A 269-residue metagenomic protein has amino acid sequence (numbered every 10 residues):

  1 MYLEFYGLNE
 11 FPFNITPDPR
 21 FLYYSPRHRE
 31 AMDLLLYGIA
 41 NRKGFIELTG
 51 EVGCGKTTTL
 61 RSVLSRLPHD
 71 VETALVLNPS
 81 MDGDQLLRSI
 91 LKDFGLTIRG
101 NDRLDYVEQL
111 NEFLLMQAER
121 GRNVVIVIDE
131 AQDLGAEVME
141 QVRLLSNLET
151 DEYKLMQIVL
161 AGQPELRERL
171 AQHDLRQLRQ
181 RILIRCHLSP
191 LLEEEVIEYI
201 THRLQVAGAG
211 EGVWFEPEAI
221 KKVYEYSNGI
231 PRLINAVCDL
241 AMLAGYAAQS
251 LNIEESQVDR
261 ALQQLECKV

Functional and structural regions predicted by a protein language model:
M1-R42: A short, basic N-terminal segment
F11-F13, D70-E72, M81-G100: Conserved NTP-binding/hydrolysis module of P-loop NTPases
N41-S62, P79: Walker A/P-loop nucleotide-binding motif
S62-R66, L166-R181, P190: Short regulatory helix/loop adjacent to the ATP-binding pocket of P-loop NTPases
V76-S80, R169-Q172, L183-V196: Conserved AAA+ ATPase "SRH/arginine-finger" region at the nucleotide-binding site
D82-L86, T97-Q141, T150-K154, L191-V196 (+2 more regions): Mid-core helix/loop region of P-loop NTP-binding domains shared across ATPases and GTPases
K92-G95, P164-E165, H173, L191-G210: Conserved AAA+ ATPase "sensor/coupling" helix adjacent to the nucleotide-binding pocket
Q205-V269: C-terminal alpha-helical "lid" subdomain
